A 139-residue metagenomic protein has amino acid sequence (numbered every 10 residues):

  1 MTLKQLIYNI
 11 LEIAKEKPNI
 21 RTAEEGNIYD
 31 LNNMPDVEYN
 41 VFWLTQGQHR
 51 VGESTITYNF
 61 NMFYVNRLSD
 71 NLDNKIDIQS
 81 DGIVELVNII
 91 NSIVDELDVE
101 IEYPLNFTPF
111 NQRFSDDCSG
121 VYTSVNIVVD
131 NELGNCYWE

Functional and structural regions predicted by a protein language model:
M1-E53, Y137-E139: Small/polar-rich, solvent-exposed N-terminal microdomains that initiate assembly or binding
M1-Y8, S80-N91: Short, well-ordered alpha-helical segments
K15-P18, D70, V94, D98 (+1 more regions): Secondary-structure transition/hinge residues
R21-A23, P35-V41, I83-V128: Acidic-leaning, charged glycine-interspersed low-complexity segments
H49-T55, R113-C118: Short, solvent-exposed beta-strand/turn "edge" segments of beta-rich domains on protein surfaces
S54-S69, S119-N131: Oligomerization/assembly interface segments of phage tail-like spikes and tubes
D70-I83: Short histidine-centered catalytic/ligand-binding loop motif
L72-K75, G134-E139: Short, charged, solvent-exposed linker or helix-capping segments at domain edges/interfaces that act as flexible hinges
